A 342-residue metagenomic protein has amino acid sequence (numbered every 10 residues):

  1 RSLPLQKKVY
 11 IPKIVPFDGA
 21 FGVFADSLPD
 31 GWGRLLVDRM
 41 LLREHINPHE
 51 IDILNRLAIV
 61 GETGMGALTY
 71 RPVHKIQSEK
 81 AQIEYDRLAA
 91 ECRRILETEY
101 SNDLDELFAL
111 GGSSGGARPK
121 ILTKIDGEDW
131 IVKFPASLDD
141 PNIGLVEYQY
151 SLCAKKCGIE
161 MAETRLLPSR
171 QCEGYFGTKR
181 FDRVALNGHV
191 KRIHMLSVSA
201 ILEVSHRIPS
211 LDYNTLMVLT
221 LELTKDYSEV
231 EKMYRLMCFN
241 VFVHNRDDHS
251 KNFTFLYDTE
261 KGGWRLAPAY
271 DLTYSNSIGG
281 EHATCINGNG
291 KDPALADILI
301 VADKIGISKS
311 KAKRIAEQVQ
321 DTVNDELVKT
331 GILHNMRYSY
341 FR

Functional and structural regions predicted by a protein language model:
R1-S250, T254-R342: Phosphate/dinucleotide-binding and metal-coordinating scaffold of catalytic cores in nucleotide-dependent enzymes
